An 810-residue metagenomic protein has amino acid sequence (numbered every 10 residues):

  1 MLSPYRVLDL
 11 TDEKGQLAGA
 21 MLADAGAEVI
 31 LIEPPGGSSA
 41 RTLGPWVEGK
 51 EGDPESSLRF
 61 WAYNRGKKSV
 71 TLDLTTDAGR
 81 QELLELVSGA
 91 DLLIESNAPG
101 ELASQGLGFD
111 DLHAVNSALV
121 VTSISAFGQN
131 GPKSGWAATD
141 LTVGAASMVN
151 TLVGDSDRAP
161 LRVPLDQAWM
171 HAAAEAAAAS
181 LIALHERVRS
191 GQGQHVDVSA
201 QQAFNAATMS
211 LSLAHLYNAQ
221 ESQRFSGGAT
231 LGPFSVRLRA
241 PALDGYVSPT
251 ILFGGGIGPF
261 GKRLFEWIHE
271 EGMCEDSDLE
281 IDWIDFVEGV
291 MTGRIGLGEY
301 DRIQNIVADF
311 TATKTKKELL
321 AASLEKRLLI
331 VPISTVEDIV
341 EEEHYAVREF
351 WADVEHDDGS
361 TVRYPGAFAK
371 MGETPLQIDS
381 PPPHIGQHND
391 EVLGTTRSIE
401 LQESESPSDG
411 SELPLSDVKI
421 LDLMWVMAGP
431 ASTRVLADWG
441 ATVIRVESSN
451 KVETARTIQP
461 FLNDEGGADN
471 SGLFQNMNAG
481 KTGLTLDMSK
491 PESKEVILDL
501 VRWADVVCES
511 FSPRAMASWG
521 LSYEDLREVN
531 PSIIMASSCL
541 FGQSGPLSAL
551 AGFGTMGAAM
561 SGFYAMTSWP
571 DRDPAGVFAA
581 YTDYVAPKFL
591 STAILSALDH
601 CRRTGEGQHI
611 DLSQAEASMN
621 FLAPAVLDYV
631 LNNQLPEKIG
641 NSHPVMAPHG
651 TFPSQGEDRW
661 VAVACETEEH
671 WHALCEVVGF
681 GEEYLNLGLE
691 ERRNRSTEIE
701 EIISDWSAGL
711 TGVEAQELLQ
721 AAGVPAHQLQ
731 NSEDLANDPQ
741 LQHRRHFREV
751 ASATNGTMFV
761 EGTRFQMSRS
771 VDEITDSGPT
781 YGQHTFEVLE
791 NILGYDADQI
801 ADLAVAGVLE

Functional and structural regions predicted by a protein language model:
M1-Q192, L216, K317, E355 (+5 more regions): N-terminal helix-loop segment corresponding to the beta1-alpha1 unit of nucleotide/adenylate-binding folds
M1-R6, P241, F286, N305 (+4 more regions): Terminal low-complexity tails and localization/encapsulation signals of metabolic enzymes
E28-V29, L324-D338, V443-V446, Q720-D734 (+1 more regions): Short, well-structured beta-strand/strand-turn elements
F60, Q223-G232, R237-R239, E299 (+8 more regions): Short Gly/Pro-enriched turn/cap motifs at secondary-structure boundaries
T142, V163-L181, A200-S210, A229-T230 (+6 more regions): Mid-domain beta-loop-alpha active-site segment that forms a flexible, acidic cofactor/metal-binding surface
R158-A168, L243-V247, T374-Q377, R572-T582 (+2 more regions): Flexible glycine/proline-enriched surface loops and loop-helix/loop-strand junctions
A183-G228, F234-R237, L252, L319 (+2 more regions): Substrate-binding/catalytic subdomain of NAD(P)-dependent oxidoreductase enzymes
R237, P241-K326, I330, P648-A722 (+1 more regions): Aromatic-enriched alpha-helical interface/lid elements that frame and gate functional surfaces
